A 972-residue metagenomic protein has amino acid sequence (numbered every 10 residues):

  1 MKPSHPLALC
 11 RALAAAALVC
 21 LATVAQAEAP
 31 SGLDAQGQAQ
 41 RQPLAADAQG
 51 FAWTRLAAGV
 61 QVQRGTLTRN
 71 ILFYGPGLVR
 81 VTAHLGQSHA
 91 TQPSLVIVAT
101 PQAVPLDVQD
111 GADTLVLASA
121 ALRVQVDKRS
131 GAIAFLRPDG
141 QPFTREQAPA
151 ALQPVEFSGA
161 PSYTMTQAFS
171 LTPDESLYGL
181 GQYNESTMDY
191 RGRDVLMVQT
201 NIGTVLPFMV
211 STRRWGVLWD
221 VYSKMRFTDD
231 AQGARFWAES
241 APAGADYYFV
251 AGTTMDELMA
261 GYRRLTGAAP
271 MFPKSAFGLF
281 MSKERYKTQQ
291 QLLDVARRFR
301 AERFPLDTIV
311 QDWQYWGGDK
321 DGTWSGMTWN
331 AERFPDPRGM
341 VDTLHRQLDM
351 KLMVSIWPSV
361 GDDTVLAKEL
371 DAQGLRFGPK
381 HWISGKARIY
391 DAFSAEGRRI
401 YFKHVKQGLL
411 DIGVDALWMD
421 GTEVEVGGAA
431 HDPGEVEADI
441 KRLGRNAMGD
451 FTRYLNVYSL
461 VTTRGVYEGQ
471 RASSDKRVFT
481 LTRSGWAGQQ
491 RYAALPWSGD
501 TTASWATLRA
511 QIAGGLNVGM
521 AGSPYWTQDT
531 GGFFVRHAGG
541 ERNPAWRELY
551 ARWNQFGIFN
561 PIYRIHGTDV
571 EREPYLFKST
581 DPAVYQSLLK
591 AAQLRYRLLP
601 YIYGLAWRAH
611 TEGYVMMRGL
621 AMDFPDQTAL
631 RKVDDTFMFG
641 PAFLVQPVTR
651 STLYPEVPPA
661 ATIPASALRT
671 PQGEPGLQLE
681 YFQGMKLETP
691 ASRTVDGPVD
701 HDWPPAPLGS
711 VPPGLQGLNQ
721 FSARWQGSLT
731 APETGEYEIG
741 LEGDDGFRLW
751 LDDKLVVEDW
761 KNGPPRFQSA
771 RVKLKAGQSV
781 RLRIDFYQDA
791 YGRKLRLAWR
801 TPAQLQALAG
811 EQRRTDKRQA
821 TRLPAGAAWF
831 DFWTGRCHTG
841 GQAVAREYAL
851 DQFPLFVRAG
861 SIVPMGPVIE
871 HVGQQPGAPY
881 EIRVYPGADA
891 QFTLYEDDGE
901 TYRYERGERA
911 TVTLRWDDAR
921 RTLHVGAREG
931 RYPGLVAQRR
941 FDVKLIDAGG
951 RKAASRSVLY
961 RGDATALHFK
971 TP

Functional and structural regions predicted by a protein language model:
S4-A25: Gram-negative bacterial Sec-dependent N-terminal signal peptides
A29-D47, G140-T662, Q806, Q812-L850: Catalytic-domain carbohydrate-binding cleft regions of carbohydrate-active enzymes
A29-W53, A57, L72-D113, P154-V155 (+2 more regions): A low-complexity, Ser/Thr/Gly/Pro-enriched, surface-exposed linker/loop concept that marks segments flanking
A45-T82, D107-Q147, P824: Beta-strand-rich N-terminal accessory domains
I71, V81, L117-A121, L644-P647 (+1 more regions): Short, well-ordered beta-strand segments enriched in hydrophobic/aromatic residues
T91-L106, L375-K380, W703-L715, L749-R771 (+2 more regions): Solvent-exposed beta-strand/loop surfaces of large extracellular or lumenal domains
V657-T815: Acidic/polar, compositionally biased interaction segments
Q852-A964: Accessory, solvent-exposed terminal regions and/or long lumenal/extracellular loops of proteins
